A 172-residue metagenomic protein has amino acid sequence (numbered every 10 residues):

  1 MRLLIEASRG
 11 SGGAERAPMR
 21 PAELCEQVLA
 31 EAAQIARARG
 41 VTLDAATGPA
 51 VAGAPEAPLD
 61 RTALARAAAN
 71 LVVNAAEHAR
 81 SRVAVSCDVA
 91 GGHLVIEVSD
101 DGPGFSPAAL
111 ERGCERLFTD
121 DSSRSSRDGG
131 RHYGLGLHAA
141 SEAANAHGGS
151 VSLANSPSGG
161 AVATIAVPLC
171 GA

Functional and structural regions predicted by a protein language model:
G10-A17, G53-L59: Conserved micro-motifs of the catalytic ATP-binding
A17-A30: A conserved beta-strand-to-alpha-helix junction within the catalytic ATP-binding
I35-T47: Short conserved segments within the C-terminal catalytic ATPase subdomain
R82-G92: Short beta-strand/loop element within the Bergerat-fold HATPase_c
D100: Acidic ATP/Mg2+-coordinating residue in the GHKL
F105-D121, S125: Short conserved segment of the HATPase_c
